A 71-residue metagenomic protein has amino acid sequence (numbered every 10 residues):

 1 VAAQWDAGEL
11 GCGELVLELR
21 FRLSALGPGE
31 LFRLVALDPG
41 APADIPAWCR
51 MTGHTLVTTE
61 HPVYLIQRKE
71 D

Functional and structural regions predicted by a protein language model:
V1-D71: Domain-level signature for proteins that mediate thiol-based redox and metal-cofactor handling
